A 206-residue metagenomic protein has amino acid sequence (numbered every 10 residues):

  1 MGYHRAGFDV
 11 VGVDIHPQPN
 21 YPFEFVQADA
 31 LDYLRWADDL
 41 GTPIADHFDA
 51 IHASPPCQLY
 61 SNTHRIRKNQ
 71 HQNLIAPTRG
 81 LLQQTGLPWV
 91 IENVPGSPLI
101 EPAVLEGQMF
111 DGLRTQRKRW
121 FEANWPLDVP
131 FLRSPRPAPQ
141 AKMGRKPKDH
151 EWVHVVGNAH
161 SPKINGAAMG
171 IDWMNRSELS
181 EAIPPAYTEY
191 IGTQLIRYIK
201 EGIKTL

Functional and structural regions predicted by a protein language model:
M1-F8: Conserved SAM-binding loop of SAM-dependent methyltransferases across substrates and taxa, primarily the Class I
F8-D14: Conserved SAM-binding motif I beta-strand of class I
D14, P22, Q27-D29, Y33-A50 (+1 more regions): Class I S-adenosyl-L-methionine
Q18: Conserved Rossmann-like nucleotide-cofactor binding loop
